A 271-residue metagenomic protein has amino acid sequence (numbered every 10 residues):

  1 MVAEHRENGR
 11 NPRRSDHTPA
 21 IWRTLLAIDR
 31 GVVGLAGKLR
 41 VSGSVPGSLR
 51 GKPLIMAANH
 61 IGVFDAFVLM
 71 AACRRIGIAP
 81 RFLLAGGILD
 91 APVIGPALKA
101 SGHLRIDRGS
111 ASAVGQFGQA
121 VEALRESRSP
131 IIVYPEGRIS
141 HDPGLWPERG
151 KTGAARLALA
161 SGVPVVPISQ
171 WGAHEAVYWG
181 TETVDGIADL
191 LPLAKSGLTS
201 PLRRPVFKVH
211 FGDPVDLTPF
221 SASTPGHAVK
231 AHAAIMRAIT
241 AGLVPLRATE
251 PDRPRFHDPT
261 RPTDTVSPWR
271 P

Functional and structural regions predicted by a protein language model:
V2-G9, R13, V114-P271: Non-catalytic C-terminal accessory region of glycerolipid acyltransferases and related lyso-lipid remodeling enzymes
P12-I28: Helix-enriched interaction subdomains in cytosolic or periplasmic regions, typified by TIR/SEFIR signaling/NADase cores
T24-V32, I94-A97, I187: Hydrophobic alpha-helical segments of integral membrane proteins, encompassing both true transmembrane helices
A27, V68, V93, Q119 (+1 more regions): Short Gly/charged-rich anion-binding patches and loops
D29-H60: Helix-to-loop junction immediately C-terminal to a conserved catalytic motif
V32-G34, C73, L98, L124 (+1 more regions): A generic structural signal for well-ordered alpha-helical segments
S48-A111: Catalytic core of membrane glycerolipid acyltransferases/transacylases, capturing the structured, soluble-facing
